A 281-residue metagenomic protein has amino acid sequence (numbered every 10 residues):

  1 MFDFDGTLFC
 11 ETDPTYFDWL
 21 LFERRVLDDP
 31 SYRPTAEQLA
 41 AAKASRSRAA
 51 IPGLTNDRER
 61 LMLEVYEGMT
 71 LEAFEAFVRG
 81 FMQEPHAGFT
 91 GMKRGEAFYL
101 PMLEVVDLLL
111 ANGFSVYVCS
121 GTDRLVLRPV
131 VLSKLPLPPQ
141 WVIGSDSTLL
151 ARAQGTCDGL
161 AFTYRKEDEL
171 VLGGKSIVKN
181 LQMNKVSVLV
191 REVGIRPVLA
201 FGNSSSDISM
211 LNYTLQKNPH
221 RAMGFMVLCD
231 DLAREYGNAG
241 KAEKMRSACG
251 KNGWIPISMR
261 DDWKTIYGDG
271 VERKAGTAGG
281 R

Functional and structural regions predicted by a protein language model:
M1-P14, L211: Asp-based phosphoryl-transfer active-site loop
E11-P14, W19-F22, P129-V130, Y213: Short, solvent-exposed loop/turn and secondary-structure capping segments
E11-T12, Y16, S47-T55, L71 (+3 more regions): Short, charged low-complexity intrinsically disordered segments located at boundaries of structured domains
P14-Y16, L20-E96, L100: A metal-dependent, Asp-based hydrolase signature
A76-R281: C-terminal cap/substrate-recognition subdomain and adjoining C-terminal extension of metal-dependent phosphatase-like
